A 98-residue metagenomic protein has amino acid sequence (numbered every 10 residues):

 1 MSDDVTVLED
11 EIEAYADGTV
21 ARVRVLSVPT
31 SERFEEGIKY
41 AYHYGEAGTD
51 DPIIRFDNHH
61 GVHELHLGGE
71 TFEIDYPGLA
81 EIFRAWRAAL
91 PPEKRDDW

Functional and structural regions predicted by a protein language model:
S2-E64: The feature represents the first ordered module of a protein
E64, E70-W98: Short, compact, well-ordered microdomains
